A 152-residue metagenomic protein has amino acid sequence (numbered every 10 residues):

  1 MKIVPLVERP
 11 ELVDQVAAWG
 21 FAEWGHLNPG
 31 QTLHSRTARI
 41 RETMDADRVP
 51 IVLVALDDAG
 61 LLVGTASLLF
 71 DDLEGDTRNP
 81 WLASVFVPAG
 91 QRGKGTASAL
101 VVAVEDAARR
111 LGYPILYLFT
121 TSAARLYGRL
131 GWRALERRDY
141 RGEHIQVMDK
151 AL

Functional and structural regions predicted by a protein language model:
M1-V16: A short beta-loop-alpha structural element at the N-terminal edge of CoA-dependent acyl/N-acetyltransferase catalytic
G25-L56, S67: Active-site rim helix/loop that mediates acceptor-substrate recognition in acyltransferases
P50, E143-V147: Short hydrophobic/aromatic beta-strand or adjacent loop that forms the aromatic wall/cage of a ligand/substrate-binding
V52-V54, L61-D71, N79-W81, F86: Conserved beta-strand in the GNAT
V85, L116-L118: Conserved hydrophobic beta-strand within the GNAT/NAT acetyltransferase core sheet that lines the active-site cleft
Q91-A103: Conserved acetyl-CoA pyrophosphate-binding loop and the N-cap/start of the following alpha-helix in GNAT-like
R110, P114, T121-H144: Conserved active-site alpha-helix within GNAT-family acetyltransferase domains
